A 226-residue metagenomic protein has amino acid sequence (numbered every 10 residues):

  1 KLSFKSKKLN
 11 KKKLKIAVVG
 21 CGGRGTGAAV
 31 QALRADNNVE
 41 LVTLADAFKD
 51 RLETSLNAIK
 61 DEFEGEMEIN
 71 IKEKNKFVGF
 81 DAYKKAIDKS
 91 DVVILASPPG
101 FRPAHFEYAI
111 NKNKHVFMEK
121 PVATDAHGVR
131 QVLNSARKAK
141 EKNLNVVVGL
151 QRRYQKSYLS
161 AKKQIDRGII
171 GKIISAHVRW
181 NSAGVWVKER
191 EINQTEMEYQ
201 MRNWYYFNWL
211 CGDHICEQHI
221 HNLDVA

Functional and structural regions predicted by a protein language model:
L2-E66, R152-Q155, A226: N-terminal Rossmann-like dinucleotide-binding module
G20, R24, K142-V147, R152-A226: Predominantly a Rossmann-like dinucleotide-binding segment in NAD(P)-dependent oxidoreductases
L44, V93, A176: Receiver (REC) domain switch-region micro-motif
E62-L95: A structured beta-alpha segment of the ubiquitous adenosine-cofactor-binding alpha/beta core
V92, P103-Y154, G168: Beta-strand-loop-alpha-helix segment that lines the small-molecule cofactor/substrate pocket of alpha/beta enzymes
S97-G100: N-terminal glycine-rich "phosphate-gripper" loop used for MgATP/nucleotide binding and carboxylate activation
